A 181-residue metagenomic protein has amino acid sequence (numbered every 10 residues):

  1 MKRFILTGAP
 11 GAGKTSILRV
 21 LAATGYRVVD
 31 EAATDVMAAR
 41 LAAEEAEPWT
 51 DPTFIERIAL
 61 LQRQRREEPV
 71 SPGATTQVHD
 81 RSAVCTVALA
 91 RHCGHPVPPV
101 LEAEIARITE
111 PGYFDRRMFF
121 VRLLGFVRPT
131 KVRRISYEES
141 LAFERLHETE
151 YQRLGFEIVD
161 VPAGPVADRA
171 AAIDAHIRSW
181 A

Functional and structural regions predicted by a protein language model:
L6: Hydrophobic anchor at the beta1->P-loop junction of P-loop NTPases
P10: The conserved Walker
G13: Conserved glycine(s) of the Walker
S16: Conserved Walker
R19-R63: Conserved substrate/cofactor phosphate-moiety recognition/catalytic segment in nucleotide-dependent phosphotransferases
E56-Y113: Glycine-rich phosphate-binding loop used to anchor ATP phosphates in small-molecule kinases, encompassing both
G94-A167, A171: A glycine- and Lys/Arg-enriched "phosphate-lid" helix/loop adjacent to the NTP-binding pocket of small-molecule kinases
